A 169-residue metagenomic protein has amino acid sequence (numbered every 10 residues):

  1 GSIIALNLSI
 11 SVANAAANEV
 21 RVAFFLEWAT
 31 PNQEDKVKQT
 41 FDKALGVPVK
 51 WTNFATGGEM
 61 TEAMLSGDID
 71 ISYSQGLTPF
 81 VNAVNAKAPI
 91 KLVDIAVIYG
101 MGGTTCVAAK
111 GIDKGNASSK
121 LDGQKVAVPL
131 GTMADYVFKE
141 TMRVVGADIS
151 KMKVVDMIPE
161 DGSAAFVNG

Functional and structural regions predicted by a protein language model:
G1-S9: Bacterial N-terminal signal peptides
S2, N14-A15, E160-G169: Short, intrinsically disordered, charge-balanced linker/junction segments flanking boundaries in proteins
L8-A16: Sec/Tat signal peptide C-region and signal peptidase I cleavage site
A16-D148, K153-I158: Short, glycine-/small- and polar/acidic-enriched structural segments that line small-molecule recognition paths
